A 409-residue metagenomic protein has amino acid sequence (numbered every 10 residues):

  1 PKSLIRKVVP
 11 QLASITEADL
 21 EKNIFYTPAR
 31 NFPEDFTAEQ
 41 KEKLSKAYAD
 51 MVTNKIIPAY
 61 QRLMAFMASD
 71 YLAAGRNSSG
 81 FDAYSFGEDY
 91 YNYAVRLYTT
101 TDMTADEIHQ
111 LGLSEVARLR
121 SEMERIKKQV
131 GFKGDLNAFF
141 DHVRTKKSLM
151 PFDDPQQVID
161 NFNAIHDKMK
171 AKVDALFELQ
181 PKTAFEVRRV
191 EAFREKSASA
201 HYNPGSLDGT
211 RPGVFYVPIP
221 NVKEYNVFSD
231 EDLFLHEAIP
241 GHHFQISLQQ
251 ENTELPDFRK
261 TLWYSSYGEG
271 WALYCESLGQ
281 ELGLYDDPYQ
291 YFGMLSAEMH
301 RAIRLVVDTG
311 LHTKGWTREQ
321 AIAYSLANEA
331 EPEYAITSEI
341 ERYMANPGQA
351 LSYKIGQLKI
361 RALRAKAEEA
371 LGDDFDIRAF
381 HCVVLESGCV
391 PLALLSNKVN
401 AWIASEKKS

Functional and structural regions predicted by a protein language model:
P1-S409: N-terminal maturation segment of proteins
